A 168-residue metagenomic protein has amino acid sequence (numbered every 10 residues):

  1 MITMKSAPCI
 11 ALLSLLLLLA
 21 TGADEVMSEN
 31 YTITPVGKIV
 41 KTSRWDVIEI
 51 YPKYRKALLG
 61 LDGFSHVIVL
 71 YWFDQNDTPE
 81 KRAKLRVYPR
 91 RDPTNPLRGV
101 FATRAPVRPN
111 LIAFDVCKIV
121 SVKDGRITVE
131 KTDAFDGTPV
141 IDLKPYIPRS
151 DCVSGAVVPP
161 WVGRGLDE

Functional and structural regions predicted by a protein language model:
M1-I2, M27: Accessible peptide chain termini
I2-I10: Bacterial N-terminal signal peptides that target proteins for export
L15-L16, G22-E168: Glycine-rich, low-complexity intrinsically disordered segments
